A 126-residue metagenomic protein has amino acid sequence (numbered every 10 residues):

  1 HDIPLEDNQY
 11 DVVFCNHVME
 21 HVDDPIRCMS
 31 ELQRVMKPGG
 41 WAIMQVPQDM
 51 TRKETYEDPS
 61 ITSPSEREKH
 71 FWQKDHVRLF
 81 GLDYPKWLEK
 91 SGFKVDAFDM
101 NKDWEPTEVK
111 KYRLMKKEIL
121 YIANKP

Functional and structural regions predicted by a protein language model:
H1-D2, M50: Class I SAM-dependent methyltransferase SAM/SAH-binding core
D2-V13: A short acidic, Gly/Pro-enriched loop at the edge of an enzyme's catalytic core that lines a small-molecule cofactor
D11-D23: A short SAM/SAH-binding and catalytic strip from SAM-dependent methyltransferases
D23-Q33, K37-P126: S-adenosyl-L-methionine-dependent methyltransferase catalytic module, highlighting the catalytic core
